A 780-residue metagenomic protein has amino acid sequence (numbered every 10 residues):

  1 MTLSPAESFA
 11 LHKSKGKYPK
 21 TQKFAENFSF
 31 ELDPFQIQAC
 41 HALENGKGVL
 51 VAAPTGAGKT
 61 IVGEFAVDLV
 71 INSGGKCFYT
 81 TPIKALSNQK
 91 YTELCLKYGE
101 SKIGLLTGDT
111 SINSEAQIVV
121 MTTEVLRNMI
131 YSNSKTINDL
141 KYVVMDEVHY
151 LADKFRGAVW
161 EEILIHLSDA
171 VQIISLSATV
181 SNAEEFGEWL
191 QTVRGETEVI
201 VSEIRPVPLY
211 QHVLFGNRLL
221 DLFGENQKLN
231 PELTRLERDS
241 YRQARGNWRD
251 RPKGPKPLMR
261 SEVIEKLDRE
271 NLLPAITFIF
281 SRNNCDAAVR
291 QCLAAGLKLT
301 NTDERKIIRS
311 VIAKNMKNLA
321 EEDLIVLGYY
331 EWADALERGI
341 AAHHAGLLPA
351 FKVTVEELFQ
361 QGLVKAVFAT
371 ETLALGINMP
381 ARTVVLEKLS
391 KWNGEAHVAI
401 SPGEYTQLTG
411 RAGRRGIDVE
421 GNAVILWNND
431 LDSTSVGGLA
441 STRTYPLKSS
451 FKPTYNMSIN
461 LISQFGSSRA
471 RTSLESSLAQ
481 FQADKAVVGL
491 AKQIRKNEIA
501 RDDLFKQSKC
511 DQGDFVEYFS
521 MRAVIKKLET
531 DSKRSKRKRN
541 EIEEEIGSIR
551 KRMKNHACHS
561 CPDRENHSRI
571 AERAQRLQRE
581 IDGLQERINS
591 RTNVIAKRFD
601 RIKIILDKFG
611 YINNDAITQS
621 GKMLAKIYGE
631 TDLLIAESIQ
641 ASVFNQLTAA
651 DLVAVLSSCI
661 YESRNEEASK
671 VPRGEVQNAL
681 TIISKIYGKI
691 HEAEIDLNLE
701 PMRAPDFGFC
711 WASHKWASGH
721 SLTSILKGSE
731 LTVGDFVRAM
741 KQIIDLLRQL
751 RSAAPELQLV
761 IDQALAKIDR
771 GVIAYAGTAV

Functional and structural regions predicted by a protein language model:
M1-H41, N45-G48, G75, P208 (+3 more regions): Helicase-associated low-complexity/disordered flanking segments
A52, V62-Q89, S168-A170: Conserved SF1/SF2 helicase motif Ia
G75-N128, E188, E198: Conserved nucleic-acid-binding Ia/Ib motif block in the N-terminal RecA-like helicase ATPase lobe
F78-T80, N88, C95-G104, F278 (+6 more regions): Conserved C-terminal RecA-like helicase domain
V119, T123-V125, N133-S175: SF2 helicase catalytic motif II
I165, Q172-I174, T179-Q291, A341: Conserved interdomain linker/interface between the two RecA-like ATPase lobes of SF2 helicase motors
E337, A341, G346, Q360-V364 (+1 more regions): Non-catalytic terminal extensions of ATP-dependent helicases
M379, T383-N393, V398-L439: Conserved segment of the helicase C-terminal RecA-like domain
